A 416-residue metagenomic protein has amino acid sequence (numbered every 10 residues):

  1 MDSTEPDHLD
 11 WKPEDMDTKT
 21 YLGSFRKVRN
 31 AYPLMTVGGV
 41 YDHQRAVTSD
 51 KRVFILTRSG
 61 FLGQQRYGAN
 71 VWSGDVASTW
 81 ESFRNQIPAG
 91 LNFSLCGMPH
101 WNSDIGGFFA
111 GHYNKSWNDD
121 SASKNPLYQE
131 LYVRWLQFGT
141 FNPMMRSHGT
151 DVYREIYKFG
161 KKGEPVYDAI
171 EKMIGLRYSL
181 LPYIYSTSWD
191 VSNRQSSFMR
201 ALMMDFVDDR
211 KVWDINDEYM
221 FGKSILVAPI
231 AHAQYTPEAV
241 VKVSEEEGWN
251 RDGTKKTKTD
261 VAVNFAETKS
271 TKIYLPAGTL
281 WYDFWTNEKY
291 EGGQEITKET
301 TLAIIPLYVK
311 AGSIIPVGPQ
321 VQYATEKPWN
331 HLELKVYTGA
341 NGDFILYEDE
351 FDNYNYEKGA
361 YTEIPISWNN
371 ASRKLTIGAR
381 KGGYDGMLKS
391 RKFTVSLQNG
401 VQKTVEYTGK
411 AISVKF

Functional and structural regions predicted by a protein language model:
M1-A303, V309-K310: Catalytic-domain carbohydrate-binding cleft regions of carbohydrate-active enzymes
A266-T268, G293-Q294, Y407-F416: Solvent-exposed, conformationally flexible loop/turn segments
L302-A411: Accessory, solvent-exposed terminal regions and/or long lumenal/extracellular loops of proteins
